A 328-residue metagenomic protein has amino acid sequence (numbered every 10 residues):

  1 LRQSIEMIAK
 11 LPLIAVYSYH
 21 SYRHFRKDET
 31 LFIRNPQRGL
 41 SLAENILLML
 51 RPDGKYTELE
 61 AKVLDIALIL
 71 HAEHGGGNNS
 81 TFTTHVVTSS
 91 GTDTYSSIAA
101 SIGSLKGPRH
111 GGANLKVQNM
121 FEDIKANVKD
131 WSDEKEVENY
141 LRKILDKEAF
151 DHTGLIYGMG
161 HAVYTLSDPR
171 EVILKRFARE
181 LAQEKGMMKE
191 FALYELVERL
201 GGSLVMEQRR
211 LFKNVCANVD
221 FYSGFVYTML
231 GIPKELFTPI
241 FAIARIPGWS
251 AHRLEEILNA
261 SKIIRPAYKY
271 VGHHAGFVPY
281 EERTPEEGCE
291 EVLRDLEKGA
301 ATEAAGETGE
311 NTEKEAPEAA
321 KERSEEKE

Functional and structural regions predicted by a protein language model:
L1-E318, E322, E326-E328: Non-transmembrane, aqueous-exposed alpha-helical and coiled segments at domain scale
